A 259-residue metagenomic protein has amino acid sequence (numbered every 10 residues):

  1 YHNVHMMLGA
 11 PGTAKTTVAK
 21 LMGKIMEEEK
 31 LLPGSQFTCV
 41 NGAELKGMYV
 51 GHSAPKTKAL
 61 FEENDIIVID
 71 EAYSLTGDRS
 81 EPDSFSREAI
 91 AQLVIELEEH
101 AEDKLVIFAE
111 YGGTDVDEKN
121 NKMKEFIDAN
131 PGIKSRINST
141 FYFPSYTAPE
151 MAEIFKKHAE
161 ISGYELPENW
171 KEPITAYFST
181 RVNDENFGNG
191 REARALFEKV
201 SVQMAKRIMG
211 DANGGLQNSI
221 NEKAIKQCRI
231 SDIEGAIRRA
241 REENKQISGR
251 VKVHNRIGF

Functional and structural regions predicted by a protein language model:
Y1-S35, A59-E62, I137: Walker A/P-loop
V4-L8, V68, I107: Short hydrophobic/aromatic beta-strand immediately N-terminal to the Walker A/P-loop
G23, A193-A205: Short, amphipathic alpha-helical segments that act as regulatory/interfacial helices in nucleotide-processing proteins
E29-G34, E125-A129, K134-S135, T140-G188 (+1 more regions): Conserved C-terminal "switch" segment of AAA+ ATPases
P33-E63, R87: Short glycine-rich substrate-engagement loop in P-loop NTPases that contacts/grips substrate
D70-A72: Walker B catalytic acidic pair
S74-S80, I90-P144, P149, I161-S162: Canonical AAA+ ATPase core
A205-F259: C-terminal engagement/docking regions of AAA+ P-loop ATPases
